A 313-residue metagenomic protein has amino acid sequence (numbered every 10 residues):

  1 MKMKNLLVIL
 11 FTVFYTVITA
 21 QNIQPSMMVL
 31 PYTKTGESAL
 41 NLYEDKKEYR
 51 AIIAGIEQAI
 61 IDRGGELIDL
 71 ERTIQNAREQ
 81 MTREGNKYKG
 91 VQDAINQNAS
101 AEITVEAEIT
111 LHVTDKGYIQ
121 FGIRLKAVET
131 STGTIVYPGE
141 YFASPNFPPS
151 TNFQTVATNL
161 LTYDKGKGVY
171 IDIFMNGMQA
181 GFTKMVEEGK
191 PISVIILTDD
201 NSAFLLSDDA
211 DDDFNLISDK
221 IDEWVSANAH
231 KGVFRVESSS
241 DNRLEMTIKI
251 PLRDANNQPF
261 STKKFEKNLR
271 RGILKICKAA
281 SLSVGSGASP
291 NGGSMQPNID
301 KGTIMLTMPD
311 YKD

Functional and structural regions predicted by a protein language model:
M1-N22: Bacterial Sec-dependent N-terminal signal peptides
Q21-P25, I135-W224, A229-G232, D300 (+1 more regions): C-terminal/domain-edge helix-coil "capping" segments
N22-Q24, A51, D62, N98-T104 (+4 more regions): Extracytoplasmic
M27-L30, E84-K126, I276-S294, N298-P309: A short, hydrophobic beta-strand-centered structural micro-motif
M27-Y43, T198-L206: Acidic/histidine-rich, surface-exposed loop or edge segments in extracytoplasmic proteins
Y32-T35, T73, T110-H112, K126-T132 (+3 more regions): Solvent-exposed coil/turn segments that connect beta secondary-structure elements in extracytoplasmic/periplasmic
L40-T104, F214-G287: N-terminal segment of the mature soluble domain
A94, A99-G166, Y170: Extreme N-terminal leader/targeting regions
